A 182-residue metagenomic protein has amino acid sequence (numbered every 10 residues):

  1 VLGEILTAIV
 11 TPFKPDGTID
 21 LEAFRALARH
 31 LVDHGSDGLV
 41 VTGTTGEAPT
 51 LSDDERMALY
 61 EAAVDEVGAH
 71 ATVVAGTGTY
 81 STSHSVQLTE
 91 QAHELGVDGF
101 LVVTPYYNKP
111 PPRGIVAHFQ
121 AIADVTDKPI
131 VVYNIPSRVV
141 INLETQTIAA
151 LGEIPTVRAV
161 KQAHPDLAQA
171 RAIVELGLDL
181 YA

Functional and structural regions predicted by a protein language model:
V1-T7, T11-V140: Active-site beta->alpha loop and helix N-cap motifs at the rims of alpha/beta catalytic domains
D124-K128, P136-A182: Catalytic alpha/beta core domains of metabolic enzymes, predominantly
